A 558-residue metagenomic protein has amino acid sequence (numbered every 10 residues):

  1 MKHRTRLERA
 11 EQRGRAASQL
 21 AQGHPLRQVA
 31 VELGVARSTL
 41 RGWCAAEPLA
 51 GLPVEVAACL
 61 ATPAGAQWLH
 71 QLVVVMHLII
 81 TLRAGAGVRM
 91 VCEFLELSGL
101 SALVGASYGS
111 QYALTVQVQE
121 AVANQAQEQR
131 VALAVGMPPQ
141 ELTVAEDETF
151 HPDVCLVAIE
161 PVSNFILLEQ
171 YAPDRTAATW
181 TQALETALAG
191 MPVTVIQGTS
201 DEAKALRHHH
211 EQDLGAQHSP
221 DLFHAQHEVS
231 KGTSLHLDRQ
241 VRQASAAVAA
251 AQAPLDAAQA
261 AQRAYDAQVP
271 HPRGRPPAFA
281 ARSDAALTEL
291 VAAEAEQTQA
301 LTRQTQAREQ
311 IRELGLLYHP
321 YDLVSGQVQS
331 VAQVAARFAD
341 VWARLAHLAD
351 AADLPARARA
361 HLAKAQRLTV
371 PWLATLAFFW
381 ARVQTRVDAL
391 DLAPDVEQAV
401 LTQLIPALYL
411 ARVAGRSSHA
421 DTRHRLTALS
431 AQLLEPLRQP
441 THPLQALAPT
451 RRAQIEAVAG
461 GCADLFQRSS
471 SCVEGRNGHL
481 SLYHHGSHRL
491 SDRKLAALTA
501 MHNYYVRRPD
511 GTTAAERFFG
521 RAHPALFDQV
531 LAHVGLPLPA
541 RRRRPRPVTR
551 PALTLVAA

Functional and structural regions predicted by a protein language model:
K2-A17, S38-T81, G109, P139-Q140: Basic, short loop/linker segments at the boundary and entry of helix-turn-helix/winged-helix-like folds
G23-P25, A86: Residue-level signal for the short linker/turn that defines the boundary of a DNA-recognition helix
H24, E47, G51, G99-A102 (+3 more regions): A generic secondary-structure signal for well-formed alpha-helical elements
Q28-V31, V91: Short alpha-helical "recognition helix" segments of helix-turn-helix
L60-S330, V334-R344: RNase H-like nuclease fold core
A249-P277, R303-H347, Q366-F379, Q384 (+5 more regions): Charged alpha-helix within mobile-element recombinases
Q403-S417, D421-Q432, P436-S470, H479 (+4 more regions): C-terminal domain-tail junction helix/linker
